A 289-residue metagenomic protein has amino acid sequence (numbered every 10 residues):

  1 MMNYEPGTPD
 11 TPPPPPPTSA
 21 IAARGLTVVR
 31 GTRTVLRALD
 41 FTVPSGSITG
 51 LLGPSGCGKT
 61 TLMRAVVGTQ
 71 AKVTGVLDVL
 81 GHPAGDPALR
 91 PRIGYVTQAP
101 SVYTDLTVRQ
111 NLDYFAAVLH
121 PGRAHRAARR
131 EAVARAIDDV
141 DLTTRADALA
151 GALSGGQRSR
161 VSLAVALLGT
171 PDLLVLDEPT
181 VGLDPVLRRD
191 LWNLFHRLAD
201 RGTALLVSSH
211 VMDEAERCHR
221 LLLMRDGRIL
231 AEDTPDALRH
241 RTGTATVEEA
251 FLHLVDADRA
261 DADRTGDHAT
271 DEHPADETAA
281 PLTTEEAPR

Functional and structural regions predicted by a protein language model:
V67: Helix-to-loop junction immediately C-terminal to a conserved catalytic motif
K72-L89: Conserved ABC transporter NBD signature motif
D105, L149-L153: Conserved ABC ATPase signature
D113, A117-H120, H125-R145: Conserved ABC ATPase "signature" region
L174-E178: Catalytic Walker B motif of ABC-type/P-loop ATPase nucleotide-binding domains
E232-D233: ABC ATPase "signature
